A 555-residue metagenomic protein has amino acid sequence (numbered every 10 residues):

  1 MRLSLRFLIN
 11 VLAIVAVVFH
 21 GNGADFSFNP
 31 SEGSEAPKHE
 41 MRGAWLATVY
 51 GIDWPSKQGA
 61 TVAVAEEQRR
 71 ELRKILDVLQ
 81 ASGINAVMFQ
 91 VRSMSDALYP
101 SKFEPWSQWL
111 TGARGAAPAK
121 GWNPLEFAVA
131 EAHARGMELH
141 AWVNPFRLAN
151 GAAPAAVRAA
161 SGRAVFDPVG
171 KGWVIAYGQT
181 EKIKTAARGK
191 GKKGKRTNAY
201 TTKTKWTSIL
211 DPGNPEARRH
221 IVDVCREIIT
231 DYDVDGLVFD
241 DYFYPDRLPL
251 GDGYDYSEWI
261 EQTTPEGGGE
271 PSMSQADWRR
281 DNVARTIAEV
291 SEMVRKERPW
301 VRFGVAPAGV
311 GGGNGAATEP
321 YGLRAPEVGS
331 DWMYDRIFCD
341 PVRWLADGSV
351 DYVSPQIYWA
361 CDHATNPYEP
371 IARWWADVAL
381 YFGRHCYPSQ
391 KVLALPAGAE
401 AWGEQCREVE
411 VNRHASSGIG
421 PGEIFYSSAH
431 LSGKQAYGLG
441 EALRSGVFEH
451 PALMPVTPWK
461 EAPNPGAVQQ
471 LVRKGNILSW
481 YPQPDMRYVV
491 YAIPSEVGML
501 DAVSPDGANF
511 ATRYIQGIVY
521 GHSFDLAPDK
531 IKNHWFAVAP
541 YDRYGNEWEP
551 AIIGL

Functional and structural regions predicted by a protein language model:
H39, A47-R70, A141, F146-E227 (+2 more regions): Active-site-adjacent "subsite" loops/lids of carbohydrate-active enzymes
E67-D96, D231-D235, S349-V350: Catalytic domains of carbohydrate-active enzymes, especially glycoside hydrolases
A97-G112, R147-T202, D241-G267, A316-G329: Aromatic- and acidic-residue-enriched segments that line the glycan-binding/catalytic groove of carbohydrate-active
W259-R324, V328-G398: Glycoside hydrolase catalytic-domain groove-lining segments
F338-T365, W375-W459: Substrate-binding cleft of secreted/luminal carbohydrate-active enzymes
L439, L443-P484, Y544-L555: Pro/Thr/Ser/Gly-rich low-complexity, intrinsically disordered linker/stalk tracts
V489-I531: Recognizes extended acidic, P/S/T-rich segments that occur within or adjacent to Ig-like beta-sandwich modules
P494, L526-E547: Beta-strand-rich modules
